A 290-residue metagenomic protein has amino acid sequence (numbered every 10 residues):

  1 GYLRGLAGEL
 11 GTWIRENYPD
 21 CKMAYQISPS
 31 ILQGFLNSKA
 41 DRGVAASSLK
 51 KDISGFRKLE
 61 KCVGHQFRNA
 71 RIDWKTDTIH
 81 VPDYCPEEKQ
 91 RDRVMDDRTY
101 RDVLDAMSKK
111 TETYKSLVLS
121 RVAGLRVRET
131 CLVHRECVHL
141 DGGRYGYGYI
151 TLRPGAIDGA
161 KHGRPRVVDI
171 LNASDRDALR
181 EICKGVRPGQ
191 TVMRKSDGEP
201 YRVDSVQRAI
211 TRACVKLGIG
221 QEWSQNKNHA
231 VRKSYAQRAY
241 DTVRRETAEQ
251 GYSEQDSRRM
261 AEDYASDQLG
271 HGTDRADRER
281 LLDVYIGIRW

Functional and structural regions predicted by a protein language model:
G1-K89: N-terminal core-binding DNA-recognition domain of tyrosine recombinases/integrases
P82-D102, G159-A173, R187-Q190: DNA breakage-rejoining catalytic core of tyrosine-based enzymes
D97-V127, R259: Basic, Lys/Arg- and aromatic-enriched nucleic-acid-binding interface segment
S116-L117, R128-V133, A265: Alpha-helix N-cap/helix-start motif at helix boundaries, enriched for small hydrophobics
L132-E181: Conserved tyrosine-mediated DNA breakage-rejoining catalytic core shared by Y-recombinases
V138-L140, G272-R280: Short, basic interhelical loop/turn and adjoining N-cap of the next helix at nucleic-acid- or acidic-partner-contacting
L171-T242: Active-site/catalytic core of tyrosine-dependent DNA strand-transfer enzymes
A230-T273, W290: C-terminal catalytic core of tyrosine-transesterase DNA break-rejoin enzymes
